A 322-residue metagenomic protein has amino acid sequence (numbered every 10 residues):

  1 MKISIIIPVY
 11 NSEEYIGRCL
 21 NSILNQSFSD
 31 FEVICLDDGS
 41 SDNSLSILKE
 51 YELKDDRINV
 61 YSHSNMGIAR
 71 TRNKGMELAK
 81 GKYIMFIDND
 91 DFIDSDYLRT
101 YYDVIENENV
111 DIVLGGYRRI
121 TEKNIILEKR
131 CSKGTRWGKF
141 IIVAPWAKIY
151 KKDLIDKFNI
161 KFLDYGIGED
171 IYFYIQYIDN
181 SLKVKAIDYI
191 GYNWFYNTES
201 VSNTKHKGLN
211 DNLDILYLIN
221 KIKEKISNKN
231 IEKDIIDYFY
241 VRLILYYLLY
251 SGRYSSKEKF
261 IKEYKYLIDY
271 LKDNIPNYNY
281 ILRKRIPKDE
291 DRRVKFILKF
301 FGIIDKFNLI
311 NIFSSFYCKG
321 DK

Functional and structural regions predicted by a protein language model:
M1-Y217, S227-K229, G320: Nucleotide-sugar donor-binding/catalytic module of glycosyltransferases that assemble extracellular/cell-envelope
Y165-F173, I222, R242-S251, Y280-F300: A short, terminal or domain-edge coil/loop segment
G191-T198, T204-I231, R242-Y250, Y254-I275: Catalytic core of nucleotide-sugar-dependent glycosyltransferases
K233-I235: Aromatic-lined, polymer-binding surfaces characteristic of secreted/periplasmic polysaccharide-degrading enzymes
Y254-K322: Membrane-interface aromatic/basic loop that binds lipid-linked glycans or pyrophosphate carriers, typified by
